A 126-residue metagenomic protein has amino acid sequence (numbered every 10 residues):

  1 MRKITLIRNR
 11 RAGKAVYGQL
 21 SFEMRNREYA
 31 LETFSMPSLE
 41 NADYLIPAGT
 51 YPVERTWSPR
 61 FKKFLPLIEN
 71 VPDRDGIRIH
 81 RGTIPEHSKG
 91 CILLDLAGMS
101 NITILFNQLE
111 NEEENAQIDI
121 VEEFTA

Functional and structural regions predicted by a protein language model:
M1-A116, V121-A126: Cell wall/extracellular polymer interaction/catalysis modules
